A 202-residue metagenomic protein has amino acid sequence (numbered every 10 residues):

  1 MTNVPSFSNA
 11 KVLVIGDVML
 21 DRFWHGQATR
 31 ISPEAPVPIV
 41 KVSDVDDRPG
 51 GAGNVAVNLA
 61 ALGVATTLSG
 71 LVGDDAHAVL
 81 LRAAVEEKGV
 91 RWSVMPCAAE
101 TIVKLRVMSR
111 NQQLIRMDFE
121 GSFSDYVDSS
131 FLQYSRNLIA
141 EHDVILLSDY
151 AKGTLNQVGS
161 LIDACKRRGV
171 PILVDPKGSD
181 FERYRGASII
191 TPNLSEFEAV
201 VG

Functional and structural regions predicted by a protein language model:
M1-T29, K41-G202: Ribokinase/PfkB-type carbohydrate-kinase core domain
P33-V40: Peri-catalytic substrate-binding/gating loops that frame the active-site cleft of hydrolases
